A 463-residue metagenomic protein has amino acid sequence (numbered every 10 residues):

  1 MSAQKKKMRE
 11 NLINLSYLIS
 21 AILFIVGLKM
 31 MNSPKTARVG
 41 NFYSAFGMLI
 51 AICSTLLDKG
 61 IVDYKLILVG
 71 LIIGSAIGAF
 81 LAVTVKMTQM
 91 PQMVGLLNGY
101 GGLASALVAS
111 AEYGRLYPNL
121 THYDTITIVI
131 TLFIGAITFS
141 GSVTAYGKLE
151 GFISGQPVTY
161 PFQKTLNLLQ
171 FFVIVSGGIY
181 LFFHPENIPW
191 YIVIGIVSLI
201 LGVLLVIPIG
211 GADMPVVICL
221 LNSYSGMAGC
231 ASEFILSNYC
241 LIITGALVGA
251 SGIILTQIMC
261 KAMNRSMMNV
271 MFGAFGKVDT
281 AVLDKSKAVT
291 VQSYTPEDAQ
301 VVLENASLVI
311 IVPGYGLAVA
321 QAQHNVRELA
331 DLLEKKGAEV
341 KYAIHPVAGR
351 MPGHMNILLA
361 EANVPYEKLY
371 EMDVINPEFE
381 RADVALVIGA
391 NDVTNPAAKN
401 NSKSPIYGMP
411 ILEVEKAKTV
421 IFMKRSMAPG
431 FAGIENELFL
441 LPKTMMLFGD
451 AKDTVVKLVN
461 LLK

Functional and structural regions predicted by a protein language model:
R9-A21, D58-S75, D124-F139, E186-V197: Structural signature of hydrophobic alpha-helical transmembrane segments
L23-T36, S75-V94, S142-P157, L201-M214 (+1 more regions): C-terminal ends of transmembrane helices
R38-F46, I67-L68, Q89-G101, P157-N167 (+1 more regions): Cytoplasmic-side transmembrane-helix entry/capping segments in multi-pass membrane proteins
T55-L68, F80-P91, A106-T121, K148 (+1 more regions): Transmembrane alpha-helix boundary signature
A111-L120, F183-P189, V216, S223-T244: Transmembrane helix-loop junctions at the membrane interface of multipass transporters and ion channels
G210, S225-C230, F234-M268: Mobile "lid/hinge" segments at catalytic clefts and subdomain interfaces of large enzymes
L247-A306: Membrane-interfacial segments at transmembrane helix termini in multi-pass membrane proteins
K285-K463: Structured cytosolic domains appended to multi-pass membrane proteins
